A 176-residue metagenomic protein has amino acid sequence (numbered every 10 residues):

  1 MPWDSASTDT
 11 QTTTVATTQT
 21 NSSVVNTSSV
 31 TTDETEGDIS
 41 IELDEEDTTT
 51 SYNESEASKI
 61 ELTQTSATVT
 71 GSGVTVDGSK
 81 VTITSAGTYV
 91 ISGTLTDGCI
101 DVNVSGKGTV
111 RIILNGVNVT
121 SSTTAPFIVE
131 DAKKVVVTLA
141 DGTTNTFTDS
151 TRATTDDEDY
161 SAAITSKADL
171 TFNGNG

Functional and structural regions predicted by a protein language model:
M1-G176: A composition-driven surface/loop motif
